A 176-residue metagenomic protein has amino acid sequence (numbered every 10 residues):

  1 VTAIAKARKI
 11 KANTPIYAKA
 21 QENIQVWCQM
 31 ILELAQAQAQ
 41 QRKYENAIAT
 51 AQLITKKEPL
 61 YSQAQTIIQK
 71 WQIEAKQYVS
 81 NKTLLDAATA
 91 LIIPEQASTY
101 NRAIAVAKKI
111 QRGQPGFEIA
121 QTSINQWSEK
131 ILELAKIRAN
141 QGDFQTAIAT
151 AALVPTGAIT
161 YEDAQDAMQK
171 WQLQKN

Functional and structural regions predicted by a protein language model:
V1-V106, Q111-T150, T156-N176: Amphipathic alpha-helical assembly segments used for oligomerization, scaffolding, or translocation
